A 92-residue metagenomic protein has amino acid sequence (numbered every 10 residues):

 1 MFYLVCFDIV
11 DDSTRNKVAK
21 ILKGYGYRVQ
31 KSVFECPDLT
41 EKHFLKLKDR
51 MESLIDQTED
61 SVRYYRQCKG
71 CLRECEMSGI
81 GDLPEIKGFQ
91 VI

Functional and structural regions predicted by a protein language model:
M1-V29, V33-K42: Extended, hydrophobic alpha-helical segments
T14-V18, H43-K48, G70-E74: Short amphipathic alpha-helical surface micro-motifs
K20-L22, K48-S53, E76-S78: Intrinsically disordered, low-complexity boundary segments flanking structured domains
V29-F34, L47, D56, P84-K87: Juxtamembrane helix-loop transition sites at the ends of transmembrane segments in multi-pass membrane proteins
P37-D60, C68: Short, intrinsically disordered low-complexity segments
I55-I92: C-terminal structural segments of small proteins and small subunits
